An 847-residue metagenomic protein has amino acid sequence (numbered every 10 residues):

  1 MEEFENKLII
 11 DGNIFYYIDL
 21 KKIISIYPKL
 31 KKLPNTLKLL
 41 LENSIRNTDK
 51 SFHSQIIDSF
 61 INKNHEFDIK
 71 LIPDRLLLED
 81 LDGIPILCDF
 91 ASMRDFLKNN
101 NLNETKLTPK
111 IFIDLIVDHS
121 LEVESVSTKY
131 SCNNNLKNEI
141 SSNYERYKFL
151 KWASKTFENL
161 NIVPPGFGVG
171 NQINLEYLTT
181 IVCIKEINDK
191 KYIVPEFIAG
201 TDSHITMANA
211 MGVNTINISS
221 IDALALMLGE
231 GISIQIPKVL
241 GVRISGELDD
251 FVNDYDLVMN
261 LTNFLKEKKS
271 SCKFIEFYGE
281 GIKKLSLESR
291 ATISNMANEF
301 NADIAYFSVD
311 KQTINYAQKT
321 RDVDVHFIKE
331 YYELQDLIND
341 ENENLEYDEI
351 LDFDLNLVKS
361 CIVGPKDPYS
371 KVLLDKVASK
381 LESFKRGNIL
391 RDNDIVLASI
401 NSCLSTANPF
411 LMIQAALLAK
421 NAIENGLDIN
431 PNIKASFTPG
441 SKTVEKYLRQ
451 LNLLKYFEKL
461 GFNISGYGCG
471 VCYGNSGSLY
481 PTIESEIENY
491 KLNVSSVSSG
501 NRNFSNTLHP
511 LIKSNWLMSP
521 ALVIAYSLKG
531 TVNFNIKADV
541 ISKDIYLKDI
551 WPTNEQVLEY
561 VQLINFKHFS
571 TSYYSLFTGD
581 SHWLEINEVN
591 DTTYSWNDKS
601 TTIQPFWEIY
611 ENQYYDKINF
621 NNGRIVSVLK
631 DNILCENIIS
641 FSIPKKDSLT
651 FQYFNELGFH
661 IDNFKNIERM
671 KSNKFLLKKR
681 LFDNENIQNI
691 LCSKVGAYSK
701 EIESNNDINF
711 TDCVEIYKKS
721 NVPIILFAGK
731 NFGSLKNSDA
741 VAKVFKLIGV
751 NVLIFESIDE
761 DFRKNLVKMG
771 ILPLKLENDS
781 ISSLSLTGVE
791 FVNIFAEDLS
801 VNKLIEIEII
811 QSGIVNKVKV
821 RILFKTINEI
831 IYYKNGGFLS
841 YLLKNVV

Functional and structural regions predicted by a protein language model:
M1-I72, I86, W583-L584, D591-W596 (+1 more regions): Acidic/polar, glycine-rich intrinsically disordered N-terminal extensions of enzymes
D49-R243, V258, V358-K371, D375-F462 (+6 more regions): Long, structured ligand/cofactor-binding scaffold of large enzymes
I72, F90-E145, E276-S379, K537-D591 (+1 more regions): Terminal amphipathic helices with adjacent charged low-complexity linkers/tails
K190-V325, K329, I413-K434, N463-S570: Mobile "lid/hinge" segments at catalytic clefts and subdomain interfaces of large enzymes
F274, Y278-L285, N501, C713-I758: Extracellular/luminal Protease-associated
D428-G477, S734-K736, A740-K743, V750-L774 (+2 more regions): Extended C-terminal subregions enriched in glycine
K543-P552, F762-Y832: Acidic, glycine-rich flexible loop/linker segments
